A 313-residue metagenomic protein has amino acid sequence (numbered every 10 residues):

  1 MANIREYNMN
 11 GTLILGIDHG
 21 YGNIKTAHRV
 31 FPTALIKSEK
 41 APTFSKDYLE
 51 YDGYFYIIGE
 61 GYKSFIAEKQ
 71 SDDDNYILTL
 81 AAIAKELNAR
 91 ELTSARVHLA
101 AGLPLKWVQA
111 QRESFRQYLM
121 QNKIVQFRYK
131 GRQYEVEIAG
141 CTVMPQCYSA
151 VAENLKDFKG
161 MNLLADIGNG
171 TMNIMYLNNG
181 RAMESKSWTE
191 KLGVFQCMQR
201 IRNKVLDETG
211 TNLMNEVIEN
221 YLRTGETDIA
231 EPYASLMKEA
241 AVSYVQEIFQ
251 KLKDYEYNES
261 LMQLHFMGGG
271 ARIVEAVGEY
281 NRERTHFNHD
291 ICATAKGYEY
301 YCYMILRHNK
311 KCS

Functional and structural regions predicted by a protein language model:
M1-L164, R181-Q196, E208, E216-S313: Nucleotide/phosphate-binding catalytic cleft detector across ATP-hydrolyzing and phosphate-transferring enzymes
T26, I174-Y176: Conserved blade-register residue in beta-propeller folds
I167-N173: Ser/Thr-glycine-rich phosphate-binding loops at phosphate-binding pockets of nucleotides, nucleotide cofactors
